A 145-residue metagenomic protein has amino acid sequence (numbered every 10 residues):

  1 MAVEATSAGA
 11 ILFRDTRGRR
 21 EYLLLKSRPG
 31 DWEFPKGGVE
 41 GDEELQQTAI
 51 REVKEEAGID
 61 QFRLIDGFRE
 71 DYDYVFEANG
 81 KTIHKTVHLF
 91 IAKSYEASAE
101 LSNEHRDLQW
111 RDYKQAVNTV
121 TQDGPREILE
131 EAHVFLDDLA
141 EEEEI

Functional and structural regions predicted by a protein language model:
M1-E21: Conserved N-terminal beta-strand and adjoining loop/helix that marks the start of the Nudix/MutT-like hydrolase domain
T6-A8, R20, K85-H88, R106: Change "...and in nucleic-acid phosphodiester-cleaving endonucleases..." to "...and in nucleic-acid processing enzymes
R14-R17, R28, K93-A97, Y113-K114: Short loop segments at secondary-structure junctions
G18-D60: Conserved Nudix-box catalytic region and its N-terminal flanking loop in Nudix hydrolases and closely related
G58-A97: Active-site segment of metal-dependent pyrophosphate-handling enzymes, primarily the Nudix hydrolase catalytic core
L89-I91, A99-E131: NUDIX/MutT-family hydrolases
E141-I145: Polybasic "coupling" helices that flank or enter modular domains
